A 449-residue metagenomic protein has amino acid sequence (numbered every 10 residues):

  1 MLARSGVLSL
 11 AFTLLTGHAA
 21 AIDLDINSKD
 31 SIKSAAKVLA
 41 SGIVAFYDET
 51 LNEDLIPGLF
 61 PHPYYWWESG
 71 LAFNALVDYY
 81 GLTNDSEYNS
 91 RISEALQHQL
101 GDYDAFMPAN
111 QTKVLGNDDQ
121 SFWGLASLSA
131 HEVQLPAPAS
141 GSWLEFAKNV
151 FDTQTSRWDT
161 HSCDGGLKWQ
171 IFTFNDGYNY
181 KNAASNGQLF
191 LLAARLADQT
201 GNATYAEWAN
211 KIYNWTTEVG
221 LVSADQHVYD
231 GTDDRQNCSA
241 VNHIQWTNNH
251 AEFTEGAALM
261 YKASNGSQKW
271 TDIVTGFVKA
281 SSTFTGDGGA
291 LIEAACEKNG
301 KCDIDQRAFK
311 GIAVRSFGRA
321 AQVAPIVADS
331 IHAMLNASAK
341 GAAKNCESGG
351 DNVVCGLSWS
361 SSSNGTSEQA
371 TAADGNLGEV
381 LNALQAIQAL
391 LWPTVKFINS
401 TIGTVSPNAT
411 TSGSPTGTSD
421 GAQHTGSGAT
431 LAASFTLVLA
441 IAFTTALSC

Functional and structural regions predicted by a protein language model:
A3-A21, L437-F443: Cleavable N-terminal signal peptides of Sec/SRP-targeted secreted and luminal proteins
I22-A75, Y79-D118, F122, A130 (+5 more regions): CBM-like carbohydrate-recognition segments
Y80, H131-L135, A197-G201, Y261-G266 (+2 more regions): Short coil/turn linking the two alpha-helices of tandem helical-hairpin repeats
N84-E87, Q134-L144, T200-T204: Short coil/turn connectors between adjacent alpha-helices in alpha-solenoid helical repeat scaffolds
S93-A194: Extended ligand-binding groove/face enriched in aromatic
N186-T200, T204-Y261, V274, V278-S281: Active-site cradle of extracellular carbohydrate-active enzymes
